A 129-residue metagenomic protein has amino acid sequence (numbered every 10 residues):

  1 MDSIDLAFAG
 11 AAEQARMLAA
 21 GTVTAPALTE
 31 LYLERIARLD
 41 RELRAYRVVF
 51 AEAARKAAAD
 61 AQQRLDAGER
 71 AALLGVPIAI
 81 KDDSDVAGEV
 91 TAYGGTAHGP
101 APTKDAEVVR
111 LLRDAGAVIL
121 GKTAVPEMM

Functional and structural regions predicted by a protein language model:
M1-R55: An N-terminal boundary/leader segment
L6, L43-Y46, A61, T91 (+2 more regions): Short clusters of hydrophobic/aromatic residues that line enzyme substrate/ligand-binding pockets
R35, L39, A57, A61 (+3 more regions): Short alpha-helical functional segments enriched in proximate histidine and acidic residues
A37-E42, G68, D85-E89: Secretory-pathway/luminal and periplasmic proteins that interact with or process carbohydrate-rich
A51-L73, I80, G99-P102, L112: Flexible, acidic active-site loops/lids enriched in D/E/S/T/G that coordinate Mg2+ and/or position polar
L74-M129: Short glycine/serine-rich loop/turn segments
